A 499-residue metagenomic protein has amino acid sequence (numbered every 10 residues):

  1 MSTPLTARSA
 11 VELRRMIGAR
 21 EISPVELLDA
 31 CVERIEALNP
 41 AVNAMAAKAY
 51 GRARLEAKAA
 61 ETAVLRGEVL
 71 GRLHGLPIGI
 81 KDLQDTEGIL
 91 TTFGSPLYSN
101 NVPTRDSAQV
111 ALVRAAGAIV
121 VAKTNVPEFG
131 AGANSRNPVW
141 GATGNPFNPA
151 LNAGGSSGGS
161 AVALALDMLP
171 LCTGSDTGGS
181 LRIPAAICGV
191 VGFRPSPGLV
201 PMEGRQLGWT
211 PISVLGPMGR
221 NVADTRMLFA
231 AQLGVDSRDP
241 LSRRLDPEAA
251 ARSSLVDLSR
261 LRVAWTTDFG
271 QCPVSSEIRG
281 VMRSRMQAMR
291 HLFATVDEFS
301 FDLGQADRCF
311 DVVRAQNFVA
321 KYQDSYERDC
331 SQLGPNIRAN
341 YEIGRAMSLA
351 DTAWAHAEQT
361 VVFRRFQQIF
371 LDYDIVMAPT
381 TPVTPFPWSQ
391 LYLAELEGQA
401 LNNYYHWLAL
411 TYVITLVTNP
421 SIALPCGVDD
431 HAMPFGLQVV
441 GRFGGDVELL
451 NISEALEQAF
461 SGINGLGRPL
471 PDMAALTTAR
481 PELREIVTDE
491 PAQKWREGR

Functional and structural regions predicted by a protein language model:
M1-R54, H291, G465-R499: An N-terminal boundary/leader segment
E21-D29, K58, A249, S276-S300 (+2 more regions): Acyltransferase
A53-L55, A63-P138: Acidic/His- and Gly-rich active-site-bordering loop/insert found across diverse amide/peptide-bond hydrolases
L73-F93, R252, D257-T266, V313-Q367 (+5 more regions): Short helix-loop capping/hinge segments that flank enzyme active sites or metal/cofactor-binding pockets
P96, L241-L245, W354, F386-W407: Short, surface-exposed loop/helix-turn segments at secondary-structure junctions that function as lids/hinges flanking
R105-D236, T415-G436: Short glycine/serine-rich loop segments
R194-G280, E454, Q458-R499: A short helix-breaking turn/cap at a secondary-structure junction
Q367-Q368, Q399-L424: Small-aliphatic-rich amphipathic alpha-helix that forms the alpha element of a beta-alpha
